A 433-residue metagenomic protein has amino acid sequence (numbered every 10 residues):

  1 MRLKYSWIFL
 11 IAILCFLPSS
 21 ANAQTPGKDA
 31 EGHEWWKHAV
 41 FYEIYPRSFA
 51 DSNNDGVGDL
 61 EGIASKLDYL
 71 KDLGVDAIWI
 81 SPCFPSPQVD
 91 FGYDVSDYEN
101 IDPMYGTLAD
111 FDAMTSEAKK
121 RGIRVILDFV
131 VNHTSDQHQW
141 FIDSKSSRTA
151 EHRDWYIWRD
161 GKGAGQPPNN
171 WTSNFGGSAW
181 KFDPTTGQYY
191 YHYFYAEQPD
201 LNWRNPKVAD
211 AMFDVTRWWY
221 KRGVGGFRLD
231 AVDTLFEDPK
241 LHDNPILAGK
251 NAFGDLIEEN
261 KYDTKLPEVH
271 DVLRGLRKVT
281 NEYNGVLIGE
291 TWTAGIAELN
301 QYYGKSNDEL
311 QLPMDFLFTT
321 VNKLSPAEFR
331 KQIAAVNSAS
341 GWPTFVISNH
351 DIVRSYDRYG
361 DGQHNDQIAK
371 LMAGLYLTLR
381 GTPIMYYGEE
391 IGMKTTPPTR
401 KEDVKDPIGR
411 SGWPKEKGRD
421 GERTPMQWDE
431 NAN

Functional and structural regions predicted by a protein language model:
M1-F9: Bacterial N-terminal signal peptides that target proteins for export
I8-P18: Bacterial N-terminal signal peptides
Q24-R217, K221, T234-A294, K305 (+1 more regions): Acidic/aromatic-lined carbohydrate-recognition and catalytic surfaces of CAZymes acting on diverse glycans
I78, F227-L229: Hydrophobic residues within beta-strands of alpha/beta enzymes
V125, F227, Y386-Y387: Residue-level marker for buried hydrophobic side chains located in beta-strands that build the well-ordered beta-sheet
D136-N170, N174, L273-P425, E430: Conserved alpha/beta catalytic core and glycan-binding cleft of carbohydrate-active enzymes
T216-F227, L375-Y376: Conserved catalytic-core segments centered on acid/base and nucleophilic motifs
